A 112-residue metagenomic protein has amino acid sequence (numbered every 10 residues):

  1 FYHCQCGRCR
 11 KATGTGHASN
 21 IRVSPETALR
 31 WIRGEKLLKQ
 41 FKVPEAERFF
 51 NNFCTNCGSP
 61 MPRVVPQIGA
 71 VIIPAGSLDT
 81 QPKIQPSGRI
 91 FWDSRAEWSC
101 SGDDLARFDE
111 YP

Functional and structural regions predicted by a protein language model:
F1-P112: A short Gly-Trp-Pro
